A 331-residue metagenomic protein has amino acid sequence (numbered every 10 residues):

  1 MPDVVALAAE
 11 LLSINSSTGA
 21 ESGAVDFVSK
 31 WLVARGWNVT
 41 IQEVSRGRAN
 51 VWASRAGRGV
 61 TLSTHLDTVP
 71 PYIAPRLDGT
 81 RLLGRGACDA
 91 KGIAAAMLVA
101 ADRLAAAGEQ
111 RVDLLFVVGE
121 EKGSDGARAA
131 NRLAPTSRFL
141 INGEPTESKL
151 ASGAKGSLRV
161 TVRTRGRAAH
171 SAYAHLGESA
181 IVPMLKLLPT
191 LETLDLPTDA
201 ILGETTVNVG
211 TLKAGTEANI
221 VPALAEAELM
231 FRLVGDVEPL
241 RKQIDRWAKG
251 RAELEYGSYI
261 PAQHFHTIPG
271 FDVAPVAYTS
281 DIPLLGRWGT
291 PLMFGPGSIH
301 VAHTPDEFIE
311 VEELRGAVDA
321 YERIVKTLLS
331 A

Functional and structural regions predicted by a protein language model:
M1-A87, E109, M293: Acidic/His- and Gly-rich active-site-bordering loop/insert found across diverse amide/peptide-bond hydrolases
S16, A20, A34, T40 (+3 more regions): Metal-dependent amide/peptide-bond hydrolase catalytic core, centered on the "pita-bread" metallohydrolase fold
S22-D26, A94, R241: Short, surface-exposed alpha-helical segments at coil->helix boundaries
R46-R48, S124, Y278-T279: Structural motif corresponding to alpha-helix initiation and N-cap regions
V60-L62, I141, R167: Residue-level marker for buried hydrophobic side chains located in beta-strands that build the well-ordered beta-sheet
L62, G79-G123, V162-T164, A174-L194 (+2 more regions): Alpha-helical metal-binding/catalytic segments enriched in His/Glu/Asp
A95-R159, D199-A200: Acidic/histidine-rich catalytic neighborhood of metal-dependent amide-processing enzymes
